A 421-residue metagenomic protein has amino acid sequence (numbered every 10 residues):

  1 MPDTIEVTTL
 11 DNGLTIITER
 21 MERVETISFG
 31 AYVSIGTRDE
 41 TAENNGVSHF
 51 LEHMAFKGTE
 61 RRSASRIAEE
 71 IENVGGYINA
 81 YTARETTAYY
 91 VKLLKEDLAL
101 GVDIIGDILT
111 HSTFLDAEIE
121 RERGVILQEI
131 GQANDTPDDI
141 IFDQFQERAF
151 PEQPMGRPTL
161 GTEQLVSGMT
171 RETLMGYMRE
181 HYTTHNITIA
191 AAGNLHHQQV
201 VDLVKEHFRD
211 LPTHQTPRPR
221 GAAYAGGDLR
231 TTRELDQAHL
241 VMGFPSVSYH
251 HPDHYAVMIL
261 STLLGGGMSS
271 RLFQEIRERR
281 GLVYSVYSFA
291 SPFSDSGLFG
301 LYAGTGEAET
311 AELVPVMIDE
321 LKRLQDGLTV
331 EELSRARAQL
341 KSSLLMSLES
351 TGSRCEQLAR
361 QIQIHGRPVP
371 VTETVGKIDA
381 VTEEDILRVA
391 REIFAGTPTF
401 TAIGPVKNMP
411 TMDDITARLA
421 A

Functional and structural regions predicted by a protein language model:
M1-P2, A225: Residues that act as N-cap/strand-start positions at coil-to-secondary-structure junctions
D3-T4, T9, R20, K57 (+7 more regions): Charge-rich, well-structured scaffold segments of protease-associated domains
G13, R20-I71, F145, Y182 (+2 more regions): Active/ligand-binding-proximal structured segments within catalytic/core domains that scaffold catalytic residues
P219-A225, E275: Catalytic cores of enzymes that engage adenine nucleotides and/or redox cofactors via long glycine-rich, Lys/Arg/His
